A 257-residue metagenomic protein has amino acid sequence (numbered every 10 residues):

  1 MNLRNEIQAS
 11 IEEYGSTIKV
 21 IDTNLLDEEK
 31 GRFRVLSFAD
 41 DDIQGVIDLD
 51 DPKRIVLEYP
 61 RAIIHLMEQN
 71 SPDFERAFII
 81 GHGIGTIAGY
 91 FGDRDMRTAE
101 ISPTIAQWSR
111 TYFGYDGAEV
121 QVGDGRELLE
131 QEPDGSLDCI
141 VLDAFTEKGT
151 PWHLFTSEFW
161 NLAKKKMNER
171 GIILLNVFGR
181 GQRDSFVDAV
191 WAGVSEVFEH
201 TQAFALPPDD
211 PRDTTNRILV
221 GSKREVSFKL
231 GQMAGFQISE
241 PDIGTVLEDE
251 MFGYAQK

Functional and structural regions predicted by a protein language model:
N2, N161-F228: C-terminal substrate-binding/active-site "lid" region of AdoMet-derived donor-dependent transferases
N2-V35, I43-D50, L57-E58, H65-Q69 (+1 more regions): SAM/dcSAM-binding transferase cores
E6-Q8, V20-D22, D95-R97, P133-S136 (+2 more regions): A general secondary-structure boundary signal
A9-S10, L49-I172, Q182-W191, R212-T214: The AdoMet/dcAdoMet-binding core of the Class I SAM-like
I21, E119-Q121, Q202-F204: General small-molecule cofactor/ligand-binding pocket signal
N24, E100, D124, P207 (+1 more regions): Residues at the C-termini of beta-strands that transition into short coil/loop
E127-D138, T156-E158, L175-F178, E199-H200 (+2 more regions): A short, terminal or domain-edge coil/loop segment
